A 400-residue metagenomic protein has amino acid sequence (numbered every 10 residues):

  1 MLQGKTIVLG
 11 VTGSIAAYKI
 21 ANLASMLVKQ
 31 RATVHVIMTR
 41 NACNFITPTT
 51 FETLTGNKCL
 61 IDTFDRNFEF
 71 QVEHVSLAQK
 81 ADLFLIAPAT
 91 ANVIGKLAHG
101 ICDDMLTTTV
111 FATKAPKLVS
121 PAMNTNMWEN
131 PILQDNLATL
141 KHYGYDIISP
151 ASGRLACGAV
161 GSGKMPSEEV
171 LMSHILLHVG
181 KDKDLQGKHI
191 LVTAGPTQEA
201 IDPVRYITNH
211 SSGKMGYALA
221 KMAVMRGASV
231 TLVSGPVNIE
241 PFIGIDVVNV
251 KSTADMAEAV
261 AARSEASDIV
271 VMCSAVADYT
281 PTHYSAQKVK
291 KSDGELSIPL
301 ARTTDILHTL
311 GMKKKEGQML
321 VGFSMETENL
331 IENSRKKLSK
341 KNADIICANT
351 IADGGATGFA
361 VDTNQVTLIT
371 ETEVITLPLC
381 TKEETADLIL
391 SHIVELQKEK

Functional and structural regions predicted by a protein language model:
M1-L118, N124-G213, Y217-K400: A cross-family phosphate/adenosyl-ligand binding-site feature
